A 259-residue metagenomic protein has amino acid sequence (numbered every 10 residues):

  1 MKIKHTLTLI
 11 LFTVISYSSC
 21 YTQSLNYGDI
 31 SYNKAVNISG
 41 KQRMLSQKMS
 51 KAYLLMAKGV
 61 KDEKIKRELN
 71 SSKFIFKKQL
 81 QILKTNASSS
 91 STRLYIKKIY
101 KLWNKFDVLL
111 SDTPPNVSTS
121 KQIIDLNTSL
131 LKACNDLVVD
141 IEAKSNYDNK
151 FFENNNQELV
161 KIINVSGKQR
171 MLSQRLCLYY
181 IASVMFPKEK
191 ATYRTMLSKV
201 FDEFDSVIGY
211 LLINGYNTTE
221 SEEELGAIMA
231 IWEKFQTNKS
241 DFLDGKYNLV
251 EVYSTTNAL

Functional and structural regions predicted by a protein language model:
M1-K2: N-terminal secretory signal peptides that target proteins for export/translocation
H5-I15: Sec-dependent N-terminal signal peptides
T22-V184, K188-L259: Hydrophobic alpha-helical segments
